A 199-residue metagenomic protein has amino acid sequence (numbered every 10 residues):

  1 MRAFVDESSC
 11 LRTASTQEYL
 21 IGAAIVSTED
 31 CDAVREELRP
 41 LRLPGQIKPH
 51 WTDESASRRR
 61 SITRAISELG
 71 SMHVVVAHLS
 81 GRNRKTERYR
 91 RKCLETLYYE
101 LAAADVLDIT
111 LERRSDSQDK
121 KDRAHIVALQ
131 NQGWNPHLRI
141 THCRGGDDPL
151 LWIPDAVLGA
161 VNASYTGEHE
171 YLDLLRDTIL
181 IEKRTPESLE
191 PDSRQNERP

Functional and structural regions predicted by a protein language model:
M1-P199: Phosphate-ester processing/binding pockets and catalytic centers
